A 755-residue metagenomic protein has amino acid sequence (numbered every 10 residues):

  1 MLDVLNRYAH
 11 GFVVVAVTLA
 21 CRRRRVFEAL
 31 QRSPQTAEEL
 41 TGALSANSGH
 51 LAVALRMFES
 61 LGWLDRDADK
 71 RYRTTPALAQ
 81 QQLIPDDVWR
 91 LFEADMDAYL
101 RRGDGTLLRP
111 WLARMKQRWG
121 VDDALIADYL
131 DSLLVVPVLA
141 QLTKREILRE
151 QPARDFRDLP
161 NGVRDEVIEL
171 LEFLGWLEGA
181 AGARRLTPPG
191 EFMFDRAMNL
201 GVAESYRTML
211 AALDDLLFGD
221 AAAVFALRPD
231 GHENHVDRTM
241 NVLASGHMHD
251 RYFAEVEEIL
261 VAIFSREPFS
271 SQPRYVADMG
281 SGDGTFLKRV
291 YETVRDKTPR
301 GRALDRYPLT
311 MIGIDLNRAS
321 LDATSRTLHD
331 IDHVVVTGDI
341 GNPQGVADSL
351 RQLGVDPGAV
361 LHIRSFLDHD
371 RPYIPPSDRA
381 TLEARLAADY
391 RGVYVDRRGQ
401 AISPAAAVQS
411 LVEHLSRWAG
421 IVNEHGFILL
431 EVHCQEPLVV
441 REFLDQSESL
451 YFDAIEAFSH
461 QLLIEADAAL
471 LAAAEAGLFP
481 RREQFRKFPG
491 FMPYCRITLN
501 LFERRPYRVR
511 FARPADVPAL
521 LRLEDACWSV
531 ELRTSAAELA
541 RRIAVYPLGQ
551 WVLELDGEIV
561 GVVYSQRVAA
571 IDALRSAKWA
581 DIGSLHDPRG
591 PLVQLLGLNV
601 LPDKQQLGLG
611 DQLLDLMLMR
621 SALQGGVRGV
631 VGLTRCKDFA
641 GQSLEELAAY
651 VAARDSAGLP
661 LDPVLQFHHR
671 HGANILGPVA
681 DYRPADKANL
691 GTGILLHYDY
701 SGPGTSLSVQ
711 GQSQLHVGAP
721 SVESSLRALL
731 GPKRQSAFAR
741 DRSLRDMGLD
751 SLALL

Functional and structural regions predicted by a protein language model:
M1-A212: N-terminal accessory segments
M1-R56, W63, K297, A319-R504: Alpha-helical subdomain
W111-R154, P160, W176, D195-R196 (+2 more regions): Conserved adenosyl
Y507-L520: A short beta-loop-alpha structural element at the N-terminal edge of CoA-dependent acyl/N-acetyltransferase catalytic
C527-S584: Active-site rim helix/loop that mediates acceptor-substrate recognition in acyltransferases
V562-G597, D615, G632-P663, H669 (+2 more regions): Conserved acyl-donor/pantetheine-binding loop and adjacent beta-alpha core of acyl/acetyltransferases and related
V600, Q606-A622, V631-G632: Conserved acetyl-CoA-binding loop-helix of GNAT-fold acetyltransferases
G718-A737: Thiotemplate assembly-line natural product biosynthesis machinery
